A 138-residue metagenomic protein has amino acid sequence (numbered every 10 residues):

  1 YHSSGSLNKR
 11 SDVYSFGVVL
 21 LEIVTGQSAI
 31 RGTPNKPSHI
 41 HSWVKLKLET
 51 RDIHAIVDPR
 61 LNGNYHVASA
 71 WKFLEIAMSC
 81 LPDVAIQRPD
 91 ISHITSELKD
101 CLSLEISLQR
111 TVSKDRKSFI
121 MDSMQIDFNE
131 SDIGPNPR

Functional and structural regions predicted by a protein language model:
S3-K9: Activation segment
D12: Conserved catalytic-loop aspartate of Hanks-type protein kinases
S15: Glycine-rich phosphate-binding loop
G26: Flexible loop/cap residues within protein kinase catalytic domains
P34-W71: C-terminal lobe of the eukaryotic/viral protein kinase catalytic domain
N35, Y65-R138: Intrinsically disordered, low-complexity cytosolic regulatory tails and linkers adjacent to catalytic/signaling modules
